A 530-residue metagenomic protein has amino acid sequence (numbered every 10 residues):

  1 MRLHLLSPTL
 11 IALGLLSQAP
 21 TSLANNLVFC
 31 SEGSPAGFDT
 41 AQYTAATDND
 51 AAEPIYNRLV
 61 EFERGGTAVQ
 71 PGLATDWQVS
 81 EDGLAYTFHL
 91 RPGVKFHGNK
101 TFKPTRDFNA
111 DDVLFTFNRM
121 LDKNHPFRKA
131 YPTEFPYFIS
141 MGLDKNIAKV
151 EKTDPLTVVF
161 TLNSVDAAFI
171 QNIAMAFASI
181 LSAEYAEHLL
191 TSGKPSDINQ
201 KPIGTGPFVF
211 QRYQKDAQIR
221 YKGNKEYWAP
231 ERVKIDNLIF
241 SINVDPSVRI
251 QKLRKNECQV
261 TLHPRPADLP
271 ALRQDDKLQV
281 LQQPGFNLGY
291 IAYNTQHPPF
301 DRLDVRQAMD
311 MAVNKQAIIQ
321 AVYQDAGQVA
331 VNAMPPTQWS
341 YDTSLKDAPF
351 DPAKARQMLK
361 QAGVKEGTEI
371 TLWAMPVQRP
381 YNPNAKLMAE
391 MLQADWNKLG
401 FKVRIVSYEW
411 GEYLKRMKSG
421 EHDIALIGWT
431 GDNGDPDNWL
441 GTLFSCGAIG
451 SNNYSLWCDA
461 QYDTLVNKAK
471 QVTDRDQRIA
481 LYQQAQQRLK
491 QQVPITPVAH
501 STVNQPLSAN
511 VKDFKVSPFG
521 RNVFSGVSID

Functional and structural regions predicted by a protein language model:
C30-D82, N118, H125, I203-T205: N-terminal lobe/hinge region of extracytoplasmic solute-binding protein
T75-P126, V159, P299: Aromatic- and charge-enriched surface segment that lines or borders ligand/interaction sites
L121-D122, P126-A186: Surface-exposed binding/hinge segments that line and control ligand-binding clefts or catalytic entry sites
G193-N199, K225-A271, Q282, A389: Ligand-site clamp/hinge motif
K215, K360-N433, R475: Ligand/substrate-recognition segments at binding pockets and active sites
R220-G223, Q274, F300-A394, K398 (+2 more regions): Append "and occasionally in soluble cytosolic enzymes with long acidic Gly/Pro-rich linkers
I319, K398-L414, G441-A509, D530: Extracytoplasmic/peripheral linker and loop segments enriched in polar/acidic and small residues with frequent Thr/Pro
Q505-D530: Long beta-strand-rich cores associated with HINT superfamily self-processing modules
